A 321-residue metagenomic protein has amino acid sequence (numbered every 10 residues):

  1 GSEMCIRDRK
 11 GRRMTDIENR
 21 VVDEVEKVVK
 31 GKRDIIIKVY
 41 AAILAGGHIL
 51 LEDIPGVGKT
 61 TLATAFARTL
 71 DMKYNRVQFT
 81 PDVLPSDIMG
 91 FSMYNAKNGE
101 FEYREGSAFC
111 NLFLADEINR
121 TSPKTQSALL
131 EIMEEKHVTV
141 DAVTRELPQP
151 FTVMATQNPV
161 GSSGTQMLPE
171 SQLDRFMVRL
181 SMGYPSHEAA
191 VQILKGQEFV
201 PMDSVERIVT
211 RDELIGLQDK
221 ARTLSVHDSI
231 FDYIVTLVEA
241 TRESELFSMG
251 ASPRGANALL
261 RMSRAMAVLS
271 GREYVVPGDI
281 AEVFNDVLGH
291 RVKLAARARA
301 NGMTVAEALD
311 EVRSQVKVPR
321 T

Functional and structural regions predicted by a protein language model:
G1-I6: Short, small-residue-biased leader/transition segments that mark boundaries at the very start of proteins
R12-R13, E243-T321: C-terminal engagement/docking regions of AAA+ P-loop ATPases
T15-V57: Pre-Walker A (pre-P-loop) alpha-helix and adjacent loop at the N terminus of AAA/AAA+ ATPase modules, a conserved
I37-A41, Y94-L114: Conserved alpha-helical scaffold flanking the Walker A/P-loop in AAA+ ATPase domains
I43-T80: Walker A/P-loop
D53, D116-E117, A128: Walker B catalytic acidic pair
T69-K97: AAA+/P-loop NTPase substrate/partner-engagement loops
N95-E100, T121-T125, M133-L224, R264-L269: Canonical AAA+ ATPase core
